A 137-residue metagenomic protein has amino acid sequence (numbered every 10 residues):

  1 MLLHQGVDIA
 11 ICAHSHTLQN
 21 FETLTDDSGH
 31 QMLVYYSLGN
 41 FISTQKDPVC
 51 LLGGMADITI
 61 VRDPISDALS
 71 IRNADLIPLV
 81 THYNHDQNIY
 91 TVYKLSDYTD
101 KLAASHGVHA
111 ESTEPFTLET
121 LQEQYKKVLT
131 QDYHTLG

Functional and structural regions predicted by a protein language model:
M1-A56: Conserved beta-sheet core of the metallophosphoesterase superfamily
D47-G137: A short C-terminal boundary segment appended to hydrolase-like catalytic domains
